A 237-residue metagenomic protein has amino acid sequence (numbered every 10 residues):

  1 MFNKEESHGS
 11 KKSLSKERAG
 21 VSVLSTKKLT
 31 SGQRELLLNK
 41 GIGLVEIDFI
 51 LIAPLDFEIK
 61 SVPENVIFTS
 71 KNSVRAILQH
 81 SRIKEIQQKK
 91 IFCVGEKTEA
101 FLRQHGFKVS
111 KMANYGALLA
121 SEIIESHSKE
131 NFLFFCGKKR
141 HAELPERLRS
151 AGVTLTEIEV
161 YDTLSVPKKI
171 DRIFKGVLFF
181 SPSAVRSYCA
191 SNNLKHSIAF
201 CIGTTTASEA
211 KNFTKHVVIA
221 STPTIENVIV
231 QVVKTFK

Functional and structural regions predicted by a protein language model:
M1-K11, A19-K237: Signature of uroporphyrinogen-III synthase
